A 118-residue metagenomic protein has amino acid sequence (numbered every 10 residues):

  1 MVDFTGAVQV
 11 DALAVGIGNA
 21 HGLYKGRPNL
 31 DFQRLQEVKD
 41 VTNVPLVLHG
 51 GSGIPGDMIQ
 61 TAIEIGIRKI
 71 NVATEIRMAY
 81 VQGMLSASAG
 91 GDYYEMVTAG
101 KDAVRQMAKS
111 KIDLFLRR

Functional and structural regions predicted by a protein language model:
M1-V41, G56, Q60-V72, M78 (+3 more regions): Alpha/beta enzyme core
Y24-R27, L48-G51, A73, G100: Glycine- and other small-residue-rich loops at beta-strand/loop junctions that grip anionic moieties
D40-G50: Short beta-strand/loop segments at the ligand-binding rim of alpha/beta enzyme cores
V81, T98-D102: A conserved C-terminal secondary-structure "cap"
A89-T98: Short beta-alpha connecting loops at secondary-structure transitions that line or flank enzyme active sites
